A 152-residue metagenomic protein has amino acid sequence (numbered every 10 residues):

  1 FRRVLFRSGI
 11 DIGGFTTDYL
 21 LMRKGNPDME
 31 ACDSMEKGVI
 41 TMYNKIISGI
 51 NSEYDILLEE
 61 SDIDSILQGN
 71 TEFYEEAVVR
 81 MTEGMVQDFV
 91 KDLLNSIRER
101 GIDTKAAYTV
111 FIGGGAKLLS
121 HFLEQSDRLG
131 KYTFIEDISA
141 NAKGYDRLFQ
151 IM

Functional and structural regions predicted by a protein language model:
F1-L5: Short, small-residue-biased leader/transition segments that mark boundaries at the very start of proteins
F6-R7, K105-A107, G130: Short coil/turn segments at beta-strand junctions that form active-site/ligand-binding loops
G9-T16, M22-K24, G38, G113-G115: A short acidic Gly-Thr/Ser loop motif
D18-D62: Glycine-rich phosphate-binding loop plus the immediately following alpha-helix
M29-E36, L129-D137: Short hydrophobic/aromatic-enriched beta-strand-loop microsegments
I63-A106: Adenine-nucleotide phosphate-binding core of ATP-dependent small-molecule kinases
T104-E124: Glycine-rich phosphate-binding loops at beta-strand->alpha-helix junctions
T133-M152: Glycine-rich phosphate-binding/hydrolytic loop that grips phosphoryl groups
